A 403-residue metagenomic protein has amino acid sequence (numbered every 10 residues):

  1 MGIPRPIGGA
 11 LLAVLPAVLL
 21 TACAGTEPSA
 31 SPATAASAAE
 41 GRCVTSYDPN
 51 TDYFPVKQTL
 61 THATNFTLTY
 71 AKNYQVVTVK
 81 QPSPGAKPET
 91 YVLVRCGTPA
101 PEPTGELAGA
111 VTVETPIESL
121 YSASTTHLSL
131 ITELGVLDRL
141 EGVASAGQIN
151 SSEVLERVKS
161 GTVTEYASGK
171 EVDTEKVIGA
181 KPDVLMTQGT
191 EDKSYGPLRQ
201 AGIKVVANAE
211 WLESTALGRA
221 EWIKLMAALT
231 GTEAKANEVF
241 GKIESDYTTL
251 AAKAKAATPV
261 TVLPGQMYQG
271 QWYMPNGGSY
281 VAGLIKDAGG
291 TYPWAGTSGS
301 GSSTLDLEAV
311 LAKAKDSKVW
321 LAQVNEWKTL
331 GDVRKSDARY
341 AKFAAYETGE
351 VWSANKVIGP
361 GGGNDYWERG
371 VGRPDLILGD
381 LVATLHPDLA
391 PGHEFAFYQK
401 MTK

Functional and structural regions predicted by a protein language model:
G2-P6, A22-L128, K235-L263, L389-K403: Bacterial Sec-exported substrate-binding components of ABC uptake systems
R5-L15: Sec-dependent N-terminal signal peptides
A17-L20: Bacterial Sec-type N-terminal signal peptides, specifically the leucine/valine-rich hydrophobic h-region
Q75-I178, L185-G189: A short, structured surface patch at a secondary-structure boundary
A110, T115-S119, L130, T162-S168 (+6 more regions): Second-shell loop/turn segments in exported
E118, A123, H127-L130, V143-E153 (+3 more regions): Extracytoplasmic ligand-binding site segments that recognize negatively charged/polar headgroups
E213-N237, G241, A322-K403: Structured C-terminal subdomain patch of bacterial secreted/periplasmic proteins
A252-K253, A257-D337: Flexible, glycine-rich surface segments
